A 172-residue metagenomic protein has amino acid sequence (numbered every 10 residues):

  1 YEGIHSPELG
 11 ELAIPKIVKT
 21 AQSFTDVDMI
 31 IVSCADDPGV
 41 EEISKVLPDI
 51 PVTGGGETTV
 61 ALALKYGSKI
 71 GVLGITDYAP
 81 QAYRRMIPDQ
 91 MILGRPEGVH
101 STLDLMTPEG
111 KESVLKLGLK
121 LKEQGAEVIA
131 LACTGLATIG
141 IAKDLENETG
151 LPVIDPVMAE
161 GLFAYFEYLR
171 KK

Functional and structural regions predicted by a protein language model:
Y1-K172: Non-catalytic structural scaffold of enzyme domains
